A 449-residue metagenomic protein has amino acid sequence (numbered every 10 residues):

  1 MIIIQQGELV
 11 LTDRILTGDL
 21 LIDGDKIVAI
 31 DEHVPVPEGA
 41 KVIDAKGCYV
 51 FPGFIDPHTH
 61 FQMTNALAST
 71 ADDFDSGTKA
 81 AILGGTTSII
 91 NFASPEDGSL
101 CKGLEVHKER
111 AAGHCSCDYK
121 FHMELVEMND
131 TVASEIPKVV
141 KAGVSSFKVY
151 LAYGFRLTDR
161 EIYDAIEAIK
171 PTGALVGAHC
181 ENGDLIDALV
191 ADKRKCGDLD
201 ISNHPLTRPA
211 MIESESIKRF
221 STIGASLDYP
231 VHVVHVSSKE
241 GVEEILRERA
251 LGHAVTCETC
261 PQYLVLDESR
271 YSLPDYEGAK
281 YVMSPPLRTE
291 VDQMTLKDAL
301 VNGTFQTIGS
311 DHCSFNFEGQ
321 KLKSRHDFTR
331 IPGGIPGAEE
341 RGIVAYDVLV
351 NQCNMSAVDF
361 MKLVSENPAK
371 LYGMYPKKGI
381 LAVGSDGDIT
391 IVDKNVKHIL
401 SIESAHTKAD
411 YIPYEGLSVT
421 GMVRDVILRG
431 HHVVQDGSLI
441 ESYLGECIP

Functional and structural regions predicted by a protein language model:
M1-I3, E8-P52: Histidine-rich, glycine-flanked metal-binding segment
G7, L20, D25, G47 (+15 more regions): Divalent metal-coordination and catalytic microenvironments
G7, L322-D327, V383-I448: C-terminal cap of metal-dependent C-N hydrolases
A45-H114, T131: Metal-associated gating/positioning segment near the N- to mid-region
R110-L125: A glycine-rich helix N-cap at a beta->alpha junction
T131-I308, S324: Histidine/acidic residue-rich metal-binding segments in metalloenzymes
D198-D228, K280, N302-I308, S314-N395: His/Asp/Glu-enriched, well-ordered alpha-helical/loop segment that forms or immediately abuts the divalent-metal
